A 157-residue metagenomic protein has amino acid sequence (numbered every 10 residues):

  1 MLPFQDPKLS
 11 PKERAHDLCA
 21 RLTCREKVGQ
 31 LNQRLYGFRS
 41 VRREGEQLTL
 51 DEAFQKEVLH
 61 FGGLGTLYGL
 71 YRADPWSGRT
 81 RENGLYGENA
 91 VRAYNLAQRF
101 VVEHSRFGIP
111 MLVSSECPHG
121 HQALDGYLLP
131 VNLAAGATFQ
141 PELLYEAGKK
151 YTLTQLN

Functional and structural regions predicted by a protein language model:
M1-N157: N-terminal beta-rich core of secreted/periplasmic extracellular enzymes
